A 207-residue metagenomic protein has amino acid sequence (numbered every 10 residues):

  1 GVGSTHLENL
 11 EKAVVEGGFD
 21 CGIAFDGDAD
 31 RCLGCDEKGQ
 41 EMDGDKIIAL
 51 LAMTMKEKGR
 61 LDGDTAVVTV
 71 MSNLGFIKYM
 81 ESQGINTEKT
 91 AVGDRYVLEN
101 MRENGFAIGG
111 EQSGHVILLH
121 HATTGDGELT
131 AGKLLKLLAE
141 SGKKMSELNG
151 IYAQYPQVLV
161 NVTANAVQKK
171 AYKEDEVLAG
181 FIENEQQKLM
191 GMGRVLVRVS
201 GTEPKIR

Functional and structural regions predicted by a protein language model:
G1-S141, L148, Q154: Phosphate-binding chemistry for phosphorylated carbohydrates and sugar-nucleotides
E140-R207: Catalytic-core signal marking the mid-to-C-terminal active-site face
